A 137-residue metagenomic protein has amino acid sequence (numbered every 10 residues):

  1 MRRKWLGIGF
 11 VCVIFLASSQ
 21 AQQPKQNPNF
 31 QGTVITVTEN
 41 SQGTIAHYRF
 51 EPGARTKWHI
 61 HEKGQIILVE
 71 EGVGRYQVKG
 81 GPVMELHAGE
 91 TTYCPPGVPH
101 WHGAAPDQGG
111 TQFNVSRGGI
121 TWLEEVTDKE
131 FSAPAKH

Functional and structural regions predicted by a protein language model:
M1-W5: Positively charged n-region of N-terminal signal peptides that target proteins for export
G7-A17: Bacterial N-terminal signal peptides
S19-A21: Boundary at the C-terminal end of the N-terminal hydrophobic targeting segment
Q23-T44, W101-H137: Double-stranded beta-helix
T44-H61, P96: Conserved short histidine dyad/triad with adjacent acidic residue
R49-F50, I60-Y76, V115-S116: Short, conserved beta-strand element in jelly-roll/cupin
W58, Y76-Q77, H100-A105: Short beta-strand His + acidic residue motifs that chelate non-heme Fe in jelly-roll/DSBH and cupin folds
G80-G97: Short acidic-glycine-tyrosine-enriched beta hairpin
